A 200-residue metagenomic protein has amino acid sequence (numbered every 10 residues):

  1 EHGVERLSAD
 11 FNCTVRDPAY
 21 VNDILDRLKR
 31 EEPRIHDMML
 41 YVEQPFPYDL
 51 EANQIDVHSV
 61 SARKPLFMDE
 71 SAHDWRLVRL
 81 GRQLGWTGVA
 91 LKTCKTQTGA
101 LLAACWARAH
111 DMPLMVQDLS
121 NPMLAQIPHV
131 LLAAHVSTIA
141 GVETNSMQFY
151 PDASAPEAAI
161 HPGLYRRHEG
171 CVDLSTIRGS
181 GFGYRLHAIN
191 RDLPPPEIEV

Functional and structural regions predicted by a protein language model:
E1-S120, L124-Q126: Catalytic core of soluble alpha/beta enzymes
S120-V200: Flexible C-terminal active-site loop/helix
